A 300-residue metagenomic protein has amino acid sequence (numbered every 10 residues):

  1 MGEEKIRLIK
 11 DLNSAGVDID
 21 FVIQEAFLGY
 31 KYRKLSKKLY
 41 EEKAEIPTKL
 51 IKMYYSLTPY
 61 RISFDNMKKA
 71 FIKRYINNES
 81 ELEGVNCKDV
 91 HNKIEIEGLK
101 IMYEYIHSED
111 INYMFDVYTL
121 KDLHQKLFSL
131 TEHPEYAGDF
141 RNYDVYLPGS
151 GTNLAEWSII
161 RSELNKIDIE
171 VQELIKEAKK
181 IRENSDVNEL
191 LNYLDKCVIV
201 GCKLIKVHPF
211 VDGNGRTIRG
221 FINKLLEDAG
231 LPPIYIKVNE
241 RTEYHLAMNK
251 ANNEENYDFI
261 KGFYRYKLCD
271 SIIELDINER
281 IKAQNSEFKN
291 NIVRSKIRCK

Functional and structural regions predicted by a protein language model:
M1-D212, R216-K300: FIC/Doc superfamily catalytic core
